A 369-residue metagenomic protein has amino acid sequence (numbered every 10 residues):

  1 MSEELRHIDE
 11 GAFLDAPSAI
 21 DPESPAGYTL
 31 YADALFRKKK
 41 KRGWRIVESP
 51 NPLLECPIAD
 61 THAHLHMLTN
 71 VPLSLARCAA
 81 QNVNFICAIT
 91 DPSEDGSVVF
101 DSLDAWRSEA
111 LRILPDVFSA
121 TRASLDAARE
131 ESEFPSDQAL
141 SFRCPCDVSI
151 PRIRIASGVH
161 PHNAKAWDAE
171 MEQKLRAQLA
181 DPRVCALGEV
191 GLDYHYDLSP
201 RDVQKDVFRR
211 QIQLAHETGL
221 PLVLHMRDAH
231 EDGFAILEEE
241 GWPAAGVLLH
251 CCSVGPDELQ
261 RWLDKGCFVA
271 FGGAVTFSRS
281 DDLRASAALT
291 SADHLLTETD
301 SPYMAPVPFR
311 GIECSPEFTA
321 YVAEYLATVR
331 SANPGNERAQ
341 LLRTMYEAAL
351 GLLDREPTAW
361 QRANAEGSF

Functional and structural regions predicted by a protein language model:
S2-F369: Mid-domain alpha/beta scaffold segments of enzyme catalytic cores
